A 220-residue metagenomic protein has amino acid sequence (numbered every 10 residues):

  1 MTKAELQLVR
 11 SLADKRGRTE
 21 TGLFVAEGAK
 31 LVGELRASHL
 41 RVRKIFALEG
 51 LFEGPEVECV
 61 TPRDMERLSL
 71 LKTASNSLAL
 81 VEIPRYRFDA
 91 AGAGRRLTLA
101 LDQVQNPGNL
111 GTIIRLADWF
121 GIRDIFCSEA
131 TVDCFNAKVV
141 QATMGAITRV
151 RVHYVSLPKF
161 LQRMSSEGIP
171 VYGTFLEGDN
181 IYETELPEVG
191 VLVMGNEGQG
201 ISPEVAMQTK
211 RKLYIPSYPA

Functional and structural regions predicted by a protein language model:
M1-E49, T131-V132: Boundary-proximal intrinsically disordered activation/regulatory segments immediately upstream of a helical core
A37, R85-D179: RNA substrate-binding interface of SAM-dependent RNA methyltransferases
G54-F88: Glycine/small-residue-rich loop that forms an oxyanion/phosphate-binding "nest" at active or ligand-binding sites
G54-M65, R96, E188-V191, K210: Active-site regions of enzymes building and remodeling cell-envelope glycoconjugates
V60-R63, D102, S128-E129, R151 (+1 more regions): Short beta->alpha connector loops at strand-helix junctions that form conserved, small/polar/Pro-enriched
A79, L116-F120, C134-A146, P203-A220: Structured adenosyl-cofactor binding patch, chiefly the S-adenosyl-L-methionine
Y172-A220: Active-site/ligand-binding-proximal alpha/beta "capping" segment
